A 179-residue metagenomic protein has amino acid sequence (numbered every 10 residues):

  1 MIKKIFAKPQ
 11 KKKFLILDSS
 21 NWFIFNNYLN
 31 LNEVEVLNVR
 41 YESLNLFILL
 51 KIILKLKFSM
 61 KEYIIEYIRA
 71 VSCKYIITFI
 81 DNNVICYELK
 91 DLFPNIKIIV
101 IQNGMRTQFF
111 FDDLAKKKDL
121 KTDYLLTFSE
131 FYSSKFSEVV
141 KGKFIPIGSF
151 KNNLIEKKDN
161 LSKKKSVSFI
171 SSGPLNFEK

Functional and structural regions predicted by a protein language model:
I2-F6, F14-L154, S171-S172, N176-F177: Active-site and donor-binding regions of nucleotide-sugar-utilizing enzymes
F6-K11, S162-K163: Short, surface-exposed loop and linker segments with low hydrophobicity and enrichment for Pro/Ser/Thr
K11-L15, S166-V167: Residues that mark the start of a beta-strand
K157-S166: A short helix/loop element that forms part of the nucleotide-sugar donor recognition site in Leloir-type
S166, E178-K179: Short, intrinsically disordered, charge-balanced linker/junction segments flanking boundaries in proteins
